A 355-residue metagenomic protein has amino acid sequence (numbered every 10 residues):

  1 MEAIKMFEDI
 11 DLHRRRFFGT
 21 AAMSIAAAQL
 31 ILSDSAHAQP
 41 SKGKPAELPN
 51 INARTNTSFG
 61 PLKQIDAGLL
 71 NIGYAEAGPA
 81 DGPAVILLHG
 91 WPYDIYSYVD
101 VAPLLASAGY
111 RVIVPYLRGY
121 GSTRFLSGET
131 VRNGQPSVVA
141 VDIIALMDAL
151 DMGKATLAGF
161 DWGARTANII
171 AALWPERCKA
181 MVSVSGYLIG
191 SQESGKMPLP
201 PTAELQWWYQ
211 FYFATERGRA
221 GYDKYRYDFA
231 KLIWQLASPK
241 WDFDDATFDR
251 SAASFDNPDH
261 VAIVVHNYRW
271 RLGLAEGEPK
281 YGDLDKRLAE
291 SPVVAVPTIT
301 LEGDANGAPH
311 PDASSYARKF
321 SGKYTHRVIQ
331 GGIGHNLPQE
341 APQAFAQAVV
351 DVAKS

Functional and structural regions predicted by a protein language model:
M1-H13, M23-I25: N-terminal secretory signal peptides
A36-A38: Boundary at the C-terminal end of the N-terminal hydrophobic targeting segment
K42-P61, L69-I72, A77, A84 (+2 more regions): Flexible "cap/lid" subdomain of the alpha/beta-hydrolase fold that forms the substrate-access gate
A77-S122: Conserved HGGG/HGGXW glycine-rich cap/lid loop of the alpha/beta-hydrolase fold
G90, D161, Q339-E340: Conserved acidic functional residues
I333-A341: Catalytic histidine-centered segment of alpha/beta-hydrolase-like enzymes
A348-S355: C-terminal alpha-helix
